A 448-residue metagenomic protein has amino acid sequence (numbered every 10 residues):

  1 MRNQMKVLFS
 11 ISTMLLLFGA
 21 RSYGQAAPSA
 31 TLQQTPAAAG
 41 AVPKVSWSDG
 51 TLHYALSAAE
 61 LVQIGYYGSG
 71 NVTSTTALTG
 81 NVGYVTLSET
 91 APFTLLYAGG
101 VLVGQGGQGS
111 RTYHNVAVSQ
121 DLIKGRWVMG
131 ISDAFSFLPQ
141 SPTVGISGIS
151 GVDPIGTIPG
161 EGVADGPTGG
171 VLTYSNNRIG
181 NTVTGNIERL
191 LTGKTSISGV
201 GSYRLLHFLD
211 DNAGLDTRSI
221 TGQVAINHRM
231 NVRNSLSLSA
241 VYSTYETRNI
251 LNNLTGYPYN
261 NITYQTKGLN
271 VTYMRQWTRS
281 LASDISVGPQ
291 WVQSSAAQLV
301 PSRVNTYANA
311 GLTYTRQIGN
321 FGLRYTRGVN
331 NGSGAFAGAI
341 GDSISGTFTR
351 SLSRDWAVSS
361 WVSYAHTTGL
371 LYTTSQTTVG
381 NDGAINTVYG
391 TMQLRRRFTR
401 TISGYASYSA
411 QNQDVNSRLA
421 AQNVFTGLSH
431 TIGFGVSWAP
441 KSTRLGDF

Functional and structural regions predicted by a protein language model:
M1-F9: Bacterial N-terminal signal peptides that target proteins for export
S10-M14: Hydrophobic helical h-region of N-terminal Sec-dependent signal peptides in bacterial secretory/periplasmic proteins
L16-Y23: C-terminal segment of classical bacterial N-terminal signal peptides
G24-F448: Gram-negative and organellar
